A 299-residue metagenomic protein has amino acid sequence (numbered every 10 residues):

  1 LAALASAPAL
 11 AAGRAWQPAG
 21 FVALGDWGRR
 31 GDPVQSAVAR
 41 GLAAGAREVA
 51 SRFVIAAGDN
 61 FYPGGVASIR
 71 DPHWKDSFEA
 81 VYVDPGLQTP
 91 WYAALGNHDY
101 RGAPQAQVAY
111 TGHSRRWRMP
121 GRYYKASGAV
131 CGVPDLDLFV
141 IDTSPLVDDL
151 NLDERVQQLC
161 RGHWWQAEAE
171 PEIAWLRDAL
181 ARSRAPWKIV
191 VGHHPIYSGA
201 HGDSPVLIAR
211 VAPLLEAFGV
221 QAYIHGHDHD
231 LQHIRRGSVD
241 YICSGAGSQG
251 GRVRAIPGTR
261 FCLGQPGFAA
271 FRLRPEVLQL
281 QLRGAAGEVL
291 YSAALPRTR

Functional and structural regions predicted by a protein language model:
L1-A12: N-terminal export signals
L10-H73, P171, D178, S198-G199: N-terminal active-site segment of His-dependent metallophosphoesterases
F21-A23, V54-A56, A93, V190 (+1 more regions): Residue-level marker for buried hydrophobic side chains located in beta-strands that build the well-ordered beta-sheet
G25-D26, G58-D59, I141, G192 (+1 more regions): Active-site flanking residues adjacent to catalytic metal/cofactor-binding acidic residues
S51, A57, L95-N97, L136 (+1 more regions): Membrane-interface helix/loop caps of multi-pass membrane proteins
Y62-W187, L207-A222, D228-R274: Extended active-site neighborhood of metal-dependent phosphoesterases/phosphodiesterases
S183-G199: Short acidic, glycine-rich surface-loop motifs adjacent to enzyme active sites
R260-F261, P266-R299: A short C-terminal boundary segment appended to hydrolase-like catalytic domains
